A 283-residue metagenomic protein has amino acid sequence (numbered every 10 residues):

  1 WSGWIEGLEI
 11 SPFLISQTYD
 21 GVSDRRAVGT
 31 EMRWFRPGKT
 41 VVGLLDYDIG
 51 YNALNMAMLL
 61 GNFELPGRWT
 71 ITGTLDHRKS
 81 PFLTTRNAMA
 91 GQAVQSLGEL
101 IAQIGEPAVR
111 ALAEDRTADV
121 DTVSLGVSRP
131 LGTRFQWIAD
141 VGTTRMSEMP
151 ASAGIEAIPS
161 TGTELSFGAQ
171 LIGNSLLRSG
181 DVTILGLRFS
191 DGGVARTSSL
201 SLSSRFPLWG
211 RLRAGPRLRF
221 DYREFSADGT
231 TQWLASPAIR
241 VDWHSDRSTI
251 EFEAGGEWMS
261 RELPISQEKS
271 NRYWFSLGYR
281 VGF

Functional and structural regions predicted by a protein language model:
W1-F283: Gram-negative and organellar
